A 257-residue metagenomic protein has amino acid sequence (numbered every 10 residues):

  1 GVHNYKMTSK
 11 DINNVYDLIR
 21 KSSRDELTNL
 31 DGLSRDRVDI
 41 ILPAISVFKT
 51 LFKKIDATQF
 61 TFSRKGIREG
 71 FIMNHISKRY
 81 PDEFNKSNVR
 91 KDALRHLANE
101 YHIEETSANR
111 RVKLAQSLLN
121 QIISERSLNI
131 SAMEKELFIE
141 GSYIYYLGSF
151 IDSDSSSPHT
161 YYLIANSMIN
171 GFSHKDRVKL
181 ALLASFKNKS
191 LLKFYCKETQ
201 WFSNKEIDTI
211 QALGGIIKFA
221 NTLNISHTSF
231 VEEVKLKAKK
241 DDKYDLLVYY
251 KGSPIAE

Functional and structural regions predicted by a protein language model:
G1-K218, T222-H227, L236-K239: Helical "lid/coupling" subdomains associated with nucleotide-phosphate turnover
K243-E257: A short interface-forming secondary-structure element
